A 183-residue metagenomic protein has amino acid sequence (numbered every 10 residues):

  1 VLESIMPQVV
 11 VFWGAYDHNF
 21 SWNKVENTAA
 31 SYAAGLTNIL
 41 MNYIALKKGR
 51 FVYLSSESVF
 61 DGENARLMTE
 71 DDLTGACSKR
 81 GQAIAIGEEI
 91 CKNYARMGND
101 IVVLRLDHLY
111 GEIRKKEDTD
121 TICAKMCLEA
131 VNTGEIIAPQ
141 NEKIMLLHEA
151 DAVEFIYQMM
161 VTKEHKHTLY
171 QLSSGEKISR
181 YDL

Functional and structural regions predicted by a protein language model:
L2-S31: NAD(P)H-binding glycine-rich loop region in Rossmannoid oxidoreductase-like domains and their noncatalytic homologs
V10-F12, T37-K79: Conserved Rossmann-fold NAD(P)-dependent oxidoreductase catalytic core, especially the SDR/UDP-sugar
N23-N38, T74, S78, Q82-A85 (+1 more regions): Glycine-rich NAD(P)-binding loop of the Rossmann-fold in SDR/ketoreductase-type enzymes
L36-T37, G81-K92, A124-C127, E154: Conserved active-site helix of classical SDR/Rossmann-fold NAD(P)-dependent CH-OH oxidoreductases
V52-L54, L104, M126: Hydrophobic structural elements of the Rossmann-like NAD(P)H-binding subdomain that define the short-chain
G62-E63, C77-R105, V131: Active-site Tyr-X1-5-Lys
A85, L109-A124, N132-G134, E149-A150 (+2 more regions): Glycine/proline-rich active-site loop of Rossmann-fold NAD(P)-dependent oxidoreductases
A152-I156, L172, L183: Non-catalytic, hydrophobic alpha-helical segments
